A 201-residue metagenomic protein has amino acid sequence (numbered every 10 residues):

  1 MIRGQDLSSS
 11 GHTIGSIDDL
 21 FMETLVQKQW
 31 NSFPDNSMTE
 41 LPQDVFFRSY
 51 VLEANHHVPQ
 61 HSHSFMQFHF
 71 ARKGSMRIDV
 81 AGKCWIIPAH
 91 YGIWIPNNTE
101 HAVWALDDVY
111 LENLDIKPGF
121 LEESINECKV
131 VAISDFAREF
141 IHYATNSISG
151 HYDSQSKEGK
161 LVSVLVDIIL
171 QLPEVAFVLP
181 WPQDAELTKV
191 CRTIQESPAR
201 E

Functional and structural regions predicted by a protein language model:
M1-S75: Generic protein-terminus/edge-of-domain signal
R3-D6, S10-H12, S16, K160-P180: C-terminal regulatory/oligomerization modules of transcriptional regulators
H57-V58, K73-D79, G92-I93, H101: Short beta-strand segments in beta-sandwich/barrel cores
G82-N97: Short acidic-glycine-tyrosine-enriched beta hairpin
N98-C128: Ligand-binding loop in jelly-roll beta-barrel domains
G119-A144: Double-stranded beta-helix
A144-Y152, D167-F177, V190-E201: Basic, amphipathic alpha-helical hairpins
K157, L161, P182-V190: N-terminal positioning helix adjacent to the helix-turn-helix/winged-helix DNA-binding module
